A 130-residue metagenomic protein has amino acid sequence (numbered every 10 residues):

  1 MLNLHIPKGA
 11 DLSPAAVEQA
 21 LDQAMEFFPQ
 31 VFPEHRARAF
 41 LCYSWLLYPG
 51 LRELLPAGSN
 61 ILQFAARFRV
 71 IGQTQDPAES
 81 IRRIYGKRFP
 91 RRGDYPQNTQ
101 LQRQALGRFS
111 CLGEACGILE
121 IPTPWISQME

Functional and structural regions predicted by a protein language model:
M1-E79: Acyl-donor binding region in acyl/amide transferases
S13, P96-T99, I121-P122: Alpha-helix initiation/capping motif
L54-P56, N60-C116, E130: Polybasic, proline/glycine-rich intrinsically disordered low-complexity segments
E120, I126-E130: Long, compositionally biased intrinsically disordered regions
